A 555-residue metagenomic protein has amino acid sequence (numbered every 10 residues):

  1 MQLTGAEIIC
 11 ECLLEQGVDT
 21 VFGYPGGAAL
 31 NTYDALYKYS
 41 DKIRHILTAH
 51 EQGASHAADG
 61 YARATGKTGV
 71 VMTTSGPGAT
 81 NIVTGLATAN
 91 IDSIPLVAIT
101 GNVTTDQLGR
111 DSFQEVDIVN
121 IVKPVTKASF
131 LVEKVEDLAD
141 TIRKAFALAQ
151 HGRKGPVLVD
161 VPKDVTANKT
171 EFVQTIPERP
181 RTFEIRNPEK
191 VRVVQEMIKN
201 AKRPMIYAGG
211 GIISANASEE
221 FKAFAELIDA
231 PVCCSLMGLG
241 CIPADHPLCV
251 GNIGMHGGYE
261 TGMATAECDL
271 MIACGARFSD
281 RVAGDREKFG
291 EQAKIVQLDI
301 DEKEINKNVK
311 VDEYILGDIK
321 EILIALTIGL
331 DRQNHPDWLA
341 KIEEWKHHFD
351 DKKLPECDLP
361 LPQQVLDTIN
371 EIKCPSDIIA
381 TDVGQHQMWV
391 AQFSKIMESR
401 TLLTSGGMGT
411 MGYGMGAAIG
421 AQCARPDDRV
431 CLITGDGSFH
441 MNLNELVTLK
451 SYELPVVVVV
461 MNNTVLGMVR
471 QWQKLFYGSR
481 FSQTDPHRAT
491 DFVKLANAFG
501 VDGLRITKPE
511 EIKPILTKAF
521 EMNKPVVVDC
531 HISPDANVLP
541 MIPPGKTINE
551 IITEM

Functional and structural regions predicted by a protein language model:
M1-L330, T368, I372-P375, P455-V458 (+4 more regions): N-terminal alpha/beta PP-like core and its mobile active-site loop of ThDP/TPP-dependent enzymes
A6-C10, L14-D19, G27, T32-Y37 (+2 more regions): Active-site diphosphate/adenylate-binding microenvironment
I99, L108-Q114, M255, N306-N308 (+4 more regions): Thiamine diphosphate
F130-E133, E356, L504: Glycine- and charged-residue-rich phosphate/anionic-cofactor binding loop of Rossmann-like
E136, Q174, R192, E196 (+4 more regions): Phosphate/pyrophosphate-binding active-site segments
L158, Q297, A380, I433-T434: Generic enzyme active-site microenvironment
E184, P355, F481-D485: Short, surface-exposed loop/turn motifs that are enriched in glycine and acidic residues and include a nearby proline
A215, G262, G317-K320, L359 (+3 more regions): Conserved structured core elements
